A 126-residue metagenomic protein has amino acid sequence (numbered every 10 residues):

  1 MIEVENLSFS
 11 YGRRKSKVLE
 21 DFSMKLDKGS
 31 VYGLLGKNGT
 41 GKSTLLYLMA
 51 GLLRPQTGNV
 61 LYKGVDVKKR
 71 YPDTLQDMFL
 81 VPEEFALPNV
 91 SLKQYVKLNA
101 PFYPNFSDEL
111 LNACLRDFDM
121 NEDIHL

Functional and structural regions predicted by a protein language model:
M1-D21, K28: A short, flexible loop at the N-terminus of ABC-type nucleotide-binding domains that lies
S10-R14, Y62, Y103: Conserved A-loop
G12, L53-P55: A position-specific signal in ABC ATPase nucleotide-binding domains
Y32-K37: The feature captures the beta-strand-to-loop junction immediately N-terminal to the Walker
A50: Helix-to-loop junction immediately C-terminal to a conserved catalytic motif
G58-K69, D73-T74: Conserved ABC transporter NBD signature motif
P82-L126: ABC-family P-loop ATPase nucleotide-binding domains
